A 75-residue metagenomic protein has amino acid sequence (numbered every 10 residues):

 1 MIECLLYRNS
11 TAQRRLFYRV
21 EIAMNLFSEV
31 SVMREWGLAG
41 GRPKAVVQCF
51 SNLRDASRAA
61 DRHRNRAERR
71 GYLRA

Functional and structural regions predicted by a protein language model:
M1-I2, L73-A75: Intrinsically disordered, low-complexity and often Lys/Arg-enriched segments
M1-R14, G40-G41, S51-L53: Negatively charged, low-complexity tracts enriched in Asp/Glu with abundant Ser/Thr
E3, Q13-R14, A23, V46 (+2 more regions): A general marker of short, structured functional hotspots
Y7-T11, W36-G37, A67-R70: A broad, low-specificity signal for short, low-complexity segments enriched in glycine/proline and polar/charged
F17: Beta-strand residues that line the small-molecule/cofactor-binding core of sensory signal-transduction domains
V20-V46, D61-R62, L73: Short aromatic-glycine-(Arg/Gly/Cys) micro-motifs in beta-strand/loop hairpins
R42-K44, S51-R69: A short, charged, amphipathic alpha-helix used as a generic interaction element across diverse proteins
